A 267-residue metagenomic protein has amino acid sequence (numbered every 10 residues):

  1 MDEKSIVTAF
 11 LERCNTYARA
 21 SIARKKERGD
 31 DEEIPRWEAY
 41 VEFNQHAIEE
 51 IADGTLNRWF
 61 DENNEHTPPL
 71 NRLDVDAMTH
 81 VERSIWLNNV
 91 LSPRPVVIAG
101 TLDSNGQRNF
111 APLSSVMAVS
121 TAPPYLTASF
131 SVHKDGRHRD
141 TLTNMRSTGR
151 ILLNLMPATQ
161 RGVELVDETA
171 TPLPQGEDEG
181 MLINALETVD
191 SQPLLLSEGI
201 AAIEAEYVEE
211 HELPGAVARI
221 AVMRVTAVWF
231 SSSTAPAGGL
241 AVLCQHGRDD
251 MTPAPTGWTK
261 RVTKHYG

Functional and structural regions predicted by a protein language model:
M1-G267: Basic, polyanion-binding surface patches
